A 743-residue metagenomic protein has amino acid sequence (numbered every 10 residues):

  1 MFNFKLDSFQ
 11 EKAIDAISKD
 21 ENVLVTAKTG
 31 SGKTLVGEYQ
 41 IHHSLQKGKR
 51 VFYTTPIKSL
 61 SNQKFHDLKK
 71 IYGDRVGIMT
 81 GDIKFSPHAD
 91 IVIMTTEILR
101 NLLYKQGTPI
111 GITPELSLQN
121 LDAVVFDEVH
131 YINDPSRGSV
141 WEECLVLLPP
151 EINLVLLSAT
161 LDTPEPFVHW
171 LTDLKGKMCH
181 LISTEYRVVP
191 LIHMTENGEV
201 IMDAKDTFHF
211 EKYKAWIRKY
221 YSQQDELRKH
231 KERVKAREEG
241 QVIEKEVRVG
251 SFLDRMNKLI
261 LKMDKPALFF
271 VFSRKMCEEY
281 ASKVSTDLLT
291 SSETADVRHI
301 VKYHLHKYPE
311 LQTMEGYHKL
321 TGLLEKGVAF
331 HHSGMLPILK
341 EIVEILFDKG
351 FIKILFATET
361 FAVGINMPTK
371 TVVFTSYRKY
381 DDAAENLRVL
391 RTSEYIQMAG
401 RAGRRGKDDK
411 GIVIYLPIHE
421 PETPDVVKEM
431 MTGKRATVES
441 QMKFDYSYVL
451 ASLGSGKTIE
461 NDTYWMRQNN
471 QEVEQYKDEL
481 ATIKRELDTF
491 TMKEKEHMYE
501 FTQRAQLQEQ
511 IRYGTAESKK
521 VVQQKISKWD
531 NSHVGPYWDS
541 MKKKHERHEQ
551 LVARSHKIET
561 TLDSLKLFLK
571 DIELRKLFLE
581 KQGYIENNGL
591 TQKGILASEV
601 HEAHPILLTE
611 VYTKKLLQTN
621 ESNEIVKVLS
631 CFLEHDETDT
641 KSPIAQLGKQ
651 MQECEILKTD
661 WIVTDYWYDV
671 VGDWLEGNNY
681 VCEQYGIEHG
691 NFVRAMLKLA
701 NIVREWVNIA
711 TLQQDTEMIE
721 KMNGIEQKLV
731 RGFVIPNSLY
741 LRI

Functional and structural regions predicted by a protein language model:
M1-T26: Conserved pre-motif I regulatory segment
D15-N22, G32-K49, E142-L148: Walker A/P-loop NTP-binding motif
K49-N101, H169, H180: Conserved nucleic-acid-binding Ia/Ib motif block in the N-terminal RecA-like helicase ATPase lobe
R50-T54, N62, K69-I78, L253-D254 (+6 more regions): Conserved C-terminal RecA-like helicase domain
T96-R100, G107-V155: SF2 helicase catalytic motif II
V146, N153-V155, T160-T172, G176-K283 (+1 more regions): Conserved interdomain linker/interface between the two RecA-like ATPase lobes of SF2 helicase motors
A329, G334, D348-I352, M442-I743: Non-catalytic terminal extensions of ATP-dependent helicases
M367, T371-E429: Conserved segment of the helicase C-terminal RecA-like domain
